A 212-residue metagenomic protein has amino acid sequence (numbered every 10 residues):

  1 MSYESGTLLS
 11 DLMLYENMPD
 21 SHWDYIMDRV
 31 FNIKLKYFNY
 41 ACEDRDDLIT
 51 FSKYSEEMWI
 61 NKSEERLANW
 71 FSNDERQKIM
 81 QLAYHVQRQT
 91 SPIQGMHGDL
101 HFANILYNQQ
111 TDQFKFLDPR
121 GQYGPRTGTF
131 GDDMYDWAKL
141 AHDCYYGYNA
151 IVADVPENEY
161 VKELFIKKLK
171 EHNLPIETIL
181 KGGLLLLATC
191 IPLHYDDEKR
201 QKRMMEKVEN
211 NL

Functional and structural regions predicted by a protein language model:
S2-W23, I60-L67, G121-Q122, Y146 (+1 more regions): A glycine-centered beta->alpha junction motif in the catalytic cores of kinase/phosphotransferase enzymes
L9-M58, L67-T90, E171, L184-L187: Conserved kinase catalytic-core helix
Y40, L164-P175: A structural motif corresponding to the C-terminal end of an alpha-helix and its immediate exit/capping segment
L82-G131: Active-site acidic catalytic loop and adjacent metal/ATP-binding pocket of ATP-dependent phosphoryl transfer enzymes
Q122-L169, L184-R200: Active-site activation/catalytic loop segments of kinase-like enzymes and analogous catalytic loops in related
L174-G183: All-alpha amphipathic helical-bundle segments outside canonical DNA-binding/catalytic cores that form hydrophobic
E209-L212: Amphipathic, Lys/Arg-enriched alpha-helical patches that create a basic surface for binding polyanionic ligands
